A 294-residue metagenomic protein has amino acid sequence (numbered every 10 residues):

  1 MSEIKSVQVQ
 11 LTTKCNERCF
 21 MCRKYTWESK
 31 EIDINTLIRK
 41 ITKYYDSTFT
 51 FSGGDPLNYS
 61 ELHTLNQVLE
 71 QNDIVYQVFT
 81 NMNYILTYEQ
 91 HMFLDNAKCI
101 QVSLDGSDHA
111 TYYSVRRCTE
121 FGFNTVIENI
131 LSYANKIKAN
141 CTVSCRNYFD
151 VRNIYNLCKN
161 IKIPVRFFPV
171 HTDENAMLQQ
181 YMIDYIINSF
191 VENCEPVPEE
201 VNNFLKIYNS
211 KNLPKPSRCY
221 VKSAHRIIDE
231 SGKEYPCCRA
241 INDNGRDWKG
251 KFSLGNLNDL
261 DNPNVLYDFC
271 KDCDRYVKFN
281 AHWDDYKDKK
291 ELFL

Functional and structural regions predicted by a protein language model:
M1-K5, S231-L294: Flexible mid-to-C-terminal extensions adjoining Fe-S/redox cofactors in radical SAM and related proteins
M1-K98, V115, E174, W283 (+1 more regions): Conserved alpha-helical substructure of the radical SAM core
V9, T13-N16, L213, N264-Y267: Processing junctions and N-termini across compartments
Q10, K30-I32, D95-C99, S103-D259 (+1 more regions): Radical SAM enzyme [4Fe-4S]-AdoMet core and its adjacent flexible, acidic and glycine-rich loops/tails across
C15, C19-C22, C219, C237-C238 (+1 more regions): Short cysteine clusters
C22-Y25, V115-C118, K222, C273-Y276: Small disulfide-bonded, cysteine-rich extracellular recognition modules and tandem repeats
T26, G53, L104, P169 (+1 more regions): Residues that line or immediately flank small-molecule/substrate-binding pockets and catalytic motifs
S52, F79, D105, S144 (+1 more regions): Active-site-adjacent beta-strand anchor residues
